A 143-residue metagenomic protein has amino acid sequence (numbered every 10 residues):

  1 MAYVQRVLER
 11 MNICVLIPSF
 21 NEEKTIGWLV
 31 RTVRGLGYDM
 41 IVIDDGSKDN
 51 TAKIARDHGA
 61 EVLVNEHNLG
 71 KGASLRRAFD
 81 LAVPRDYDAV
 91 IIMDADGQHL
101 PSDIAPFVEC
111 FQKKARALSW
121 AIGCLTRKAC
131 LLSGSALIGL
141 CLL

Functional and structural regions predicted by a protein language model:
N12-C14: Cell-envelope/extracellular polymer assembly enzymes that use nucleotide-activated donors
L16-S19, I43-D45, N65: Conserved sequence signature across two-component system core domains
I17-G35: Short, well-formed alpha-helical segments that are part of the catalytic scaffolds of diverse glycosyltransferases
K24-W28, D49-H58: Acidic helix N-cap motif at the loop->helix transition within catalytic regions of sugar-transfer enzymes
I26, V33, A78, D96 (+1 more regions): Residue-level signature of catalytic and energy-coupling elements of molecular machines, predominantly ATP/GTP-dependent
D44-A52, G97: A conserved acidic beta->alpha catalytic loop
N65-P84, P101-L143: Acceptor/aglycone-binding surface of glycosyltransferases and processive sugar-polymer synthases
Y87-D96: Short beta-strand-to-loop acidic/aromatic patch adjacent to the donor-nucleotide binding site
